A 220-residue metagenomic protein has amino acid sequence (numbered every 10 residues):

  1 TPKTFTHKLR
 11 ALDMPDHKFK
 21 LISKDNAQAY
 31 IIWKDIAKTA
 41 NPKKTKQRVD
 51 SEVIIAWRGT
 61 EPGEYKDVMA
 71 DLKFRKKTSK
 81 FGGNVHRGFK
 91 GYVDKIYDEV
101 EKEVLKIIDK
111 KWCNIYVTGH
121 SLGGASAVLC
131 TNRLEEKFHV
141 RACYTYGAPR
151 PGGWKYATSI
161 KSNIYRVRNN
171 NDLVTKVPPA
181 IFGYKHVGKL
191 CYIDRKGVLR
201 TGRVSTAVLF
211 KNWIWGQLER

Functional and structural regions predicted by a protein language model:
T1-T118, L122-R220: Non-catalytic, mobile gating and regulatory segments of ester bond hydrolases
